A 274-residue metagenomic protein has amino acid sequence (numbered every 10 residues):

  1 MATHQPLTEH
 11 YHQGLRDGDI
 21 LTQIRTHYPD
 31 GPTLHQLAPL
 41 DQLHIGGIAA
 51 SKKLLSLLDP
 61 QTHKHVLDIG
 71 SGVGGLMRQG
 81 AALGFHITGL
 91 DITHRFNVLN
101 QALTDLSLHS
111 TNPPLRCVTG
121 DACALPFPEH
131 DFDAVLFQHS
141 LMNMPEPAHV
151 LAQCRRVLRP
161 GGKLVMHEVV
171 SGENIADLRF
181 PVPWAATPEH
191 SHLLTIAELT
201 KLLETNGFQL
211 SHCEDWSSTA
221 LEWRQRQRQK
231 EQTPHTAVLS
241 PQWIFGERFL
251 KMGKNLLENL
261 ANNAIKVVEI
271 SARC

Functional and structural regions predicted by a protein language model:
M1-I24: N-terminal auxiliary segments of SAM/dcSAM-dependent transferases
H44-T62: Conserved alpha-helix/loop element of class I SAM-dependent methyltransferases that forms part of the SAM/SAH-binding
L67-A124: Class I SAM-dependent methyltransferase SAM/SAH-binding core
C123-A134: A short acidic, Gly/Pro-enriched loop at the edge of an enzyme's catalytic core that lines a small-molecule cofactor
A148-K163: A short glycine-rich, Lys/Arg-flanked "PGG" loop and its adjoining helix->strand segment in the class I
V169-H190: Short, glycine-/aromatic-enriched active-site segment of Class I SAM-dependent methyltransferases
H192-N206: Short alpha-helix
H212-C274: Conserved Class I S-adenosyl-L-methionine
